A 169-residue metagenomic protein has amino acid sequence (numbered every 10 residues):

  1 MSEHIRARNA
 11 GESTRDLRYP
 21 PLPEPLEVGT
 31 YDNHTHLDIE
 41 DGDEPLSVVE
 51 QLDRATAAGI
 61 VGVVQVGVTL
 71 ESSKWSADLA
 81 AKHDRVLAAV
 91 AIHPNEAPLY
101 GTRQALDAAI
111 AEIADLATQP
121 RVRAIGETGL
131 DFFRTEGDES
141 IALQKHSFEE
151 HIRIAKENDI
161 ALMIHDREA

Functional and structural regions predicted by a protein language model:
M1-A169: Mid-domain alpha/beta scaffold segments of enzyme catalytic cores
